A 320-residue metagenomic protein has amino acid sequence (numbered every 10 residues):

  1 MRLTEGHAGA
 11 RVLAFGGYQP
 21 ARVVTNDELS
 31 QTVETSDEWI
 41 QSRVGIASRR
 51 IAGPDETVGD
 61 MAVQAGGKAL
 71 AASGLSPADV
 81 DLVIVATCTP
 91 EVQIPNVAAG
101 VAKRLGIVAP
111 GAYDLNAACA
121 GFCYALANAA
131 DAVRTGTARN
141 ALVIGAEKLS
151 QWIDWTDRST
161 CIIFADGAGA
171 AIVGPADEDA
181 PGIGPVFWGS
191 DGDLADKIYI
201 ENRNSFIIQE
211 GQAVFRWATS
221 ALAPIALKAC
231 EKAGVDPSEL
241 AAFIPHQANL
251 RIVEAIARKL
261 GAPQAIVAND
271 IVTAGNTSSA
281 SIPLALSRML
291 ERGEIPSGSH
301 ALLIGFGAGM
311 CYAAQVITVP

Functional and structural regions predicted by a protein language model:
M1-P54, D157-S220, P224-L227, F306 (+1 more regions): Condensing-enzyme catalytic core mediating Claisen C-C bond formation in acyl metabolism
V12-A14, I40, A69, V80-V83 (+8 more regions): Buried hydrophobic positions in well-ordered alpha/beta secondary-structure cores of metabolic enzymes
V33-S42, V92-G106, L142-L149, D196-I200 (+1 more regions): Acidic-glycine-rich active-site phosphate/pyrophosphate-binding loop
I46-R50, D79-I84, K103-N116, S150-T156 (+1 more regions): Glycine/charged-rich beta-loop-alpha catalytic/anionic-binding loops adjacent to active sites
G59, V63-G66, L70, T89-P90 (+4 more regions): Claisen-condensing/thiolase-fold acyl-transfer catalytic domains that form or cleave C-C bonds in fatty acid
A65-D81, P224-A241, M289-E294: Phosphate/pyrophosphate-binding loops at sites that engage ATP/ADP/AMP, CoA/4′-phosphopantetheine, polyphosphate
A72-V108: Anion-binding (especially nucleotide phosphate/pyrophosphate-binding) glycine-rich loop and adjoining beta-alpha core
A132-G167: Flexible, glycine-rich active-site loops centered on histidine and acidic residues that chelate a metal or position
